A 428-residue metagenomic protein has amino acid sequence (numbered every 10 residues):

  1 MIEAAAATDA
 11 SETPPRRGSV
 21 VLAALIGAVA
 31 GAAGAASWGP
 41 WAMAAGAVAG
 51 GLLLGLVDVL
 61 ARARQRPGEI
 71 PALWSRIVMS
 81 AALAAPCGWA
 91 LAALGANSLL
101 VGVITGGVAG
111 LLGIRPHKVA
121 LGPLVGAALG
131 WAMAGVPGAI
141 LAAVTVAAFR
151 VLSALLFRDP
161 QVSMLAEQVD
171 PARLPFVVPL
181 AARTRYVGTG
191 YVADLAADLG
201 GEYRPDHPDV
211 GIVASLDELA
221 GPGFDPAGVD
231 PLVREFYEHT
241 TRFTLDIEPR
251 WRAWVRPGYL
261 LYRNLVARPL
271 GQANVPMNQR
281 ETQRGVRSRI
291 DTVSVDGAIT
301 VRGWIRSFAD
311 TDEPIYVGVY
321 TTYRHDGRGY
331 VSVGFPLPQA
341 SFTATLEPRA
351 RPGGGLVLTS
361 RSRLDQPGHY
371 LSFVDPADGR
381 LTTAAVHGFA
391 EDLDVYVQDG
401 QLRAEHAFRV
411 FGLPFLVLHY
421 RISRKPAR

Functional and structural regions predicted by a protein language model:
M1-Q168: Short amphipathic, positively biased membrane-proximal segments that drive organelle/inner-membrane targeting
S75-S80, R158-V410, P414, L418 (+1 more regions): Soluble ligand-binding/transfer domains with enclosed cavities or grooves
K425-R428: Non-transmembrane domains of secretory- and envelope-associated proteins
